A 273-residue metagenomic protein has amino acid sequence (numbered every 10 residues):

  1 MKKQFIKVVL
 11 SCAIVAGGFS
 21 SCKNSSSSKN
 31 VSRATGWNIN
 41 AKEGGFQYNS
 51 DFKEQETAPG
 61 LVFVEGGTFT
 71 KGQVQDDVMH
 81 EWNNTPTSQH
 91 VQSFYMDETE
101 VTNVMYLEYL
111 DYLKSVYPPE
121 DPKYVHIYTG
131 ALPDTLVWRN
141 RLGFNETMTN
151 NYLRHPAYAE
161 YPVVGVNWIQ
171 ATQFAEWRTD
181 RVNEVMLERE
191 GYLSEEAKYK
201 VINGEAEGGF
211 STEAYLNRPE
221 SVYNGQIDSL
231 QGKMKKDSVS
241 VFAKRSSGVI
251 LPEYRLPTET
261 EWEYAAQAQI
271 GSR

Functional and structural regions predicted by a protein language model:
M1-V9: Bacterial N-terminal signal peptides that target proteins for export
G18-S21: C-terminal motif of bacterial Sec signal peptides marking the signal peptidase cleavage site
K23-S25: Bacterial signal peptide processing site
K29-Q55, P59-V62: Post-signal peptide N-terminal segment of mature Sec-exported envelope proteins
T57-Q73: Mature N-terminal segment immediately following signal peptide/propeptide cleavage in secreted/periplasmic
Q73-S93: Short, polar loop/linker segments at the starts of domains and inter-domain junctions
F94-S272: Active-site microenvironments of metalloenzymes and redox enzymes
